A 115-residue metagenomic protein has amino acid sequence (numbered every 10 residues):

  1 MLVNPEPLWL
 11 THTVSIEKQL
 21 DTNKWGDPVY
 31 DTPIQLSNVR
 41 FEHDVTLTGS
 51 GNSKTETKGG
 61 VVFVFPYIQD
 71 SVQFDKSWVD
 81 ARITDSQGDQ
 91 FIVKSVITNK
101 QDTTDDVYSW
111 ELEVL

Functional and structural regions predicted by a protein language model:
M1-P28: Active-site-proximal polar cores
K18-T22, D27-L115: Short, conserved turn/kink motifs that form compact alpha/beta structural patches or helix kinks used as
